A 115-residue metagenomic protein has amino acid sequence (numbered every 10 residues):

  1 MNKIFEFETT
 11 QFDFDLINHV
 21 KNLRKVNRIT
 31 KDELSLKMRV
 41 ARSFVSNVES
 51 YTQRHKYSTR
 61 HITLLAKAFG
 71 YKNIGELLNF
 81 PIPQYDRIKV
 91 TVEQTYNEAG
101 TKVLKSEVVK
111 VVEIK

Functional and structural regions predicted by a protein language model:
M1-N27: A short, Lys/Arg-rich alpha-helix, primarily the initiator
N2-K3, E76-K115: Short, charged recognition helix plus adjacent turn of helix-turn-helix-like nucleic-acid-binding domains
V20, L34-S35, V45-E49, L77: Conserved hydrophobic/aromatic packing and binding residues within compact polymer-binding modules
K21, D32, T63: Residues within the helices of the helix-turn-helix
R24, S35, A66: The alpha-helix within a helix-turn-helix
R39-K56: Recognition helix of helix-turn-helix/homeodomain-like DNA-binding domains that insert into the DNA major groove
Y51-K67: Short, basic-rich loop-to-helix N-cap that marks the start of a DNA-contacting helix
